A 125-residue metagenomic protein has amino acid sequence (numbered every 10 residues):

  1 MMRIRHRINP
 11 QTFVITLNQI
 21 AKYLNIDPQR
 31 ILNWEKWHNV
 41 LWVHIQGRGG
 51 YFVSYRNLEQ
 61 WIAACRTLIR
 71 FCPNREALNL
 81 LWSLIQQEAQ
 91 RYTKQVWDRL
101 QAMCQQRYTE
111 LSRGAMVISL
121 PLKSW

Functional and structural regions predicted by a protein language model:
M2-W61: N-terminal accessory interaction module
K36, A77-Q95: Amphipathic, non-membrane alpha-helical rod segments
W42-C65, T93-S119: Repeat-associated, polar segments at repeat-unit boundaries in modular proteins
R66-R70: Amphipathic alpha-helical repeat scaffolds
L120-W125: Short acidic DE-rich linear segments
